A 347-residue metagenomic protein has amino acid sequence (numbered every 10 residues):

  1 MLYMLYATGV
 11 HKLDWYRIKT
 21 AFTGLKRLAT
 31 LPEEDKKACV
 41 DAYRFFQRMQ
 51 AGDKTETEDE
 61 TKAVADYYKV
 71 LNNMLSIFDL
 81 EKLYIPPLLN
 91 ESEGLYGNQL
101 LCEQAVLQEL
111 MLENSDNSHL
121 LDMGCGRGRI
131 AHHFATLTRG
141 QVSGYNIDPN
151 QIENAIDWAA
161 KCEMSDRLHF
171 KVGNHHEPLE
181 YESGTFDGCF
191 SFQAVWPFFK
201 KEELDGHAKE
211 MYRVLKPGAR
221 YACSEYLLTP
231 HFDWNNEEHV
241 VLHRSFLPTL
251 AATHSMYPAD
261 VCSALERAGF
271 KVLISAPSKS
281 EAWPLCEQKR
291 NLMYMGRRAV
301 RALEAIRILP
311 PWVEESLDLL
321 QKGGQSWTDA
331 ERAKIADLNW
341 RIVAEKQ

Functional and structural regions predicted by a protein language model:
L2-I77: N-terminal auxiliary segments of SAM/dcSAM-dependent transferases
E93-D116: Conserved alpha-helix/loop element of class I SAM-dependent methyltransferases that forms part of the SAM/SAH-binding
H119-L121, T136-E177: Class I SAM-dependent methyltransferase SAM/SAH-binding core
R127-T138: Conserved SAM-binding loop of SAM-dependent methyltransferases across substrates and taxa, primarily the Class I
E177-C189: A short acidic, Gly/Pro-enriched loop at the edge of an enzyme's catalytic core that lines a small-molecule cofactor
G188-E202: A short SAM/SAH-binding and catalytic strip from SAM-dependent methyltransferases
D205-R220: A short glycine-rich, Lys/Arg-flanked "PGG" loop and its adjoining helix->strand segment in the class I
L227, W234-A336: Substrate-binding/catalytic lobe of Class I Rossmann-like enzymes that use SAM or dcSAM, i.e., the mid-to-C-terminal
